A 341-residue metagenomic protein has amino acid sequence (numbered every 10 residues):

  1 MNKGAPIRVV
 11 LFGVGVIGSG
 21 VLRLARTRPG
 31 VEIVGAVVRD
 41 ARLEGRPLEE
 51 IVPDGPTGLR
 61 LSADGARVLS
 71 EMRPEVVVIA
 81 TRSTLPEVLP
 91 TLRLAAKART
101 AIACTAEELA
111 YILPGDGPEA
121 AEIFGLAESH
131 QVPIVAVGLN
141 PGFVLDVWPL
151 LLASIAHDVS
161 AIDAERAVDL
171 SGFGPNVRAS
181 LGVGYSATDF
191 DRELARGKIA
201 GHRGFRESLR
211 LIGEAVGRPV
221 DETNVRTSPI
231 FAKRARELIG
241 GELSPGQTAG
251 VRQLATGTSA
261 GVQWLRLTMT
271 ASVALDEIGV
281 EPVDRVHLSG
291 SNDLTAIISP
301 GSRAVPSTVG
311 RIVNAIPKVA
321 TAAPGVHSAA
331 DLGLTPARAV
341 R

Functional and structural regions predicted by a protein language model:
M1-V52: N-terminal Rossmann-like dinucleotide-binding module
F12, A153-D284, S302, N314: Active-site-lining helix/loop region of Rossmann-like oxidoreductase modules
R39-A41, R82, A106-A110, L139-N140 (+1 more regions): Short, ordered loop/turn segments at secondary-structure junctions
D40-M72: Conserved N-terminal Rossmann-fold NAD(P) cofactor-binding segment
R67-V76, L85-E107: Rossmann-fold NAD(P) dinucleotide-binding segment
A106-V132: Rossmann-fold NAD(P)-binding glycine/threonine-rich loop
F143-I155: Alpha-helical support elements that line or immediately flank enzyme active sites and cofactor-binding pockets
A274-R341: C-terminal helical cap and adjacent loop that interface with cofactors, partners, or active-site loops
